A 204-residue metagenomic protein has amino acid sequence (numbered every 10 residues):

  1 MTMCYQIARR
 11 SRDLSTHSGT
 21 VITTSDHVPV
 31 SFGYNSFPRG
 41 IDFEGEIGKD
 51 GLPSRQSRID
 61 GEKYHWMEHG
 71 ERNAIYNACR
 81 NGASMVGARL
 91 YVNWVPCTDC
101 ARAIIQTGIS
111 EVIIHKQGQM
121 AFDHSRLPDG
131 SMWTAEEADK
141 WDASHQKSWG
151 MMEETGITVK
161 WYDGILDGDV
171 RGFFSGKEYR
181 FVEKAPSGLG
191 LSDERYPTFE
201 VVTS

Functional and structural regions predicted by a protein language model:
M1-S204: Zinc-dependent deaminase catalytic domain
